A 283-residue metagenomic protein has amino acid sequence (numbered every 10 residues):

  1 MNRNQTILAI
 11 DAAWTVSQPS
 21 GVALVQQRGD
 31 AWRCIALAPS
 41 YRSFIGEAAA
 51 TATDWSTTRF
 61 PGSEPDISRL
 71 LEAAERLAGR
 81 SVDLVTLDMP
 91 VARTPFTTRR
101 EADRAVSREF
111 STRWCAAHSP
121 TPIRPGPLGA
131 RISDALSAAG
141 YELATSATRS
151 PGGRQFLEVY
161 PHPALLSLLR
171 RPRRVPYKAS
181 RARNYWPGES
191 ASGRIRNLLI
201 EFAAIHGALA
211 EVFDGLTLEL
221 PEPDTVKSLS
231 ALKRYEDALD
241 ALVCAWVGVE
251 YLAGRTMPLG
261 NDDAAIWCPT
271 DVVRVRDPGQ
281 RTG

Functional and structural regions predicted by a protein language model:
N2-L8, A12-G283: RNase H-like (RuvC/DEDD) metal-dependent nuclease/polynucleotide-processing core
